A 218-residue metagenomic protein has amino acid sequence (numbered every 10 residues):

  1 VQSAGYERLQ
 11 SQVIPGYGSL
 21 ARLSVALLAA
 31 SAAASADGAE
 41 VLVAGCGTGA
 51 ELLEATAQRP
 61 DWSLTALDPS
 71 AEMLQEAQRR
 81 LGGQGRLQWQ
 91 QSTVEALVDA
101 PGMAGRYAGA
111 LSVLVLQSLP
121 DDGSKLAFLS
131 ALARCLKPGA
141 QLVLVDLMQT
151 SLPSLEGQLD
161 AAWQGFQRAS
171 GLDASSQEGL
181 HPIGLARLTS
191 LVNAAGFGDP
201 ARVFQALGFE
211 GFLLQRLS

Functional and structural regions predicted by a protein language model:
V1-S35: Conserved class I S-adenosyl-L-methionine
E40-A44, T48-L97: Class I SAM-dependent methyltransferase SAM/SAH-binding core
A96-A104: Short conserved loop adjoining the S-adenosyl-L-methionine
L111: A conserved beta-strand element that flanks and buttresses the S-adenosyl-L-methionine
L114-S118: Short catalytic micro-motifs in class I SAM-dependent methyltransferases
L126-P138: A short glycine-rich, Lys/Arg-flanked "PGG" loop and its adjoining helix->strand segment in the class I
V145-A195, A201: C-terminal alpha-helical "lid/dimerization" subdomain adjacent to the S-adenosyl-L-methionine
A195-S218: Core SAM-dependent methyltransferase catalytic element
